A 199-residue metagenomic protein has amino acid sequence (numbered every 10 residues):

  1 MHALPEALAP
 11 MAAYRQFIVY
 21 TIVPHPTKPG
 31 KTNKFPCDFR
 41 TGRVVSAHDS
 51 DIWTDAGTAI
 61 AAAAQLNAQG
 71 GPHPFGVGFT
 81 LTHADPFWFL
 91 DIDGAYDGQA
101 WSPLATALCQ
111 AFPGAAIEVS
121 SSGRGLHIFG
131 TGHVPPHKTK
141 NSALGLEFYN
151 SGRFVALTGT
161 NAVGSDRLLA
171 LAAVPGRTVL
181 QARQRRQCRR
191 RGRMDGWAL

Functional and structural regions predicted by a protein language model:
M1-L199: Conserved phosphate/metal-binding and DNA-contacting active-site motifs used in DNA phosphodiester-bond processing
